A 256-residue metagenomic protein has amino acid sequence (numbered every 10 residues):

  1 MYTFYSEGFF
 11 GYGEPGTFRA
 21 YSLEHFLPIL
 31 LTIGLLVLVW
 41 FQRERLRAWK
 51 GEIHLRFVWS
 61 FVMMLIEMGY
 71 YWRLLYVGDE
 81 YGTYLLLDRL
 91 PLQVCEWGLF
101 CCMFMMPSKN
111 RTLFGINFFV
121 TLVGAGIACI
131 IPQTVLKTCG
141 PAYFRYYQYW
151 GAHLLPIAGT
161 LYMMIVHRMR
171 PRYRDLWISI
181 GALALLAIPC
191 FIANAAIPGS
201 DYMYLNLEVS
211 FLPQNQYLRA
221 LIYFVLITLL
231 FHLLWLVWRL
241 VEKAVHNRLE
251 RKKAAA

Functional and structural regions predicted by a protein language model:
M1-E52: N-terminal topogenic module of multi-pass integral membrane proteins
Y12-L31, L176-L185, A195-W235: Membrane-interface transmembrane-helix boundary segments in multi-pass integral membrane proteins
L35-Q42, C101-C102, L155-R174: Alpha-helical transmembrane segments in multipass membrane proteins, preferentially the mid-helix core
F41-A48, M169-P171, L236-K253: Membrane-interface capping segments at transmembrane-helix boundaries
R43-R56, P107-G115, V166-W177: Membrane-interface helix-boundary motifs at transmembrane edges
W49-M103: A glycine-rich, hydrophobic loop/mini-helix early in the fold
M63-W72, T121-Q133, L183-I192: Aromatic-anchored segments of alpha-helical transmembrane domains
C101, M105-Y162: Membrane-proximal helix-loop-helix units in multi-pass membrane proteins
